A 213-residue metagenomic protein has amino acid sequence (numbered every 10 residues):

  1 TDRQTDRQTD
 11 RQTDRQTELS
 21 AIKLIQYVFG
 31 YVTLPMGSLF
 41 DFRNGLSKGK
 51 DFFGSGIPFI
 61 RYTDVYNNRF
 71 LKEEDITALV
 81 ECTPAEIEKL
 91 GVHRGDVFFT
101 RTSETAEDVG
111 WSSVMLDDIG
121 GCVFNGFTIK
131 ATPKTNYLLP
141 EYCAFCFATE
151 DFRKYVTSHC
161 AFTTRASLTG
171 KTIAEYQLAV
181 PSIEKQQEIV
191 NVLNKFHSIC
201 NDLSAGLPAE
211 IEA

Functional and structural regions predicted by a protein language model:
T1-R3, R7, R11, K23-L46 (+2 more regions): Non-catalytic DNA-recognition/assembly elements of restriction-modification systems
Y27, V32, K48-G49, E86-E88 (+2 more regions): Short, conserved secondary-structure segments in the cores of folded domains
Y31, M36, I57, D96-F98 (+2 more regions): Short, structured motif recognition centered on aromatic/hydrophobic residues
G37-G49, D64-D96: Sequence-specific dsDNA recognition surfaces
R61, E86-A148: A short beta-sheet element
G121-T128, A161-S182: A short glycine-rich beta-alpha junction/loop motif
S182-L203: Extended amphipathic alpha-helical segments enriched in small hydrophobics
